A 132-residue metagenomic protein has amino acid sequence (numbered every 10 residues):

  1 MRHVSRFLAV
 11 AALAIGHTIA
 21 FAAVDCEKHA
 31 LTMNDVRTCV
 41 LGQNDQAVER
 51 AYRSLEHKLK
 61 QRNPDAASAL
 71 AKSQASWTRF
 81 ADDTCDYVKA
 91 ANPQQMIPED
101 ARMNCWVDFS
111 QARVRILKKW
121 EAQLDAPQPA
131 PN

Functional and structural regions predicted by a protein language model:
M1-A11: Bacterial N-terminal signal peptides that target proteins for export
I15-A20: N-terminal signal peptide c-region/cleavage motif recognized by signal peptidases
F21-N132: N-terminal alpha-helical modules
